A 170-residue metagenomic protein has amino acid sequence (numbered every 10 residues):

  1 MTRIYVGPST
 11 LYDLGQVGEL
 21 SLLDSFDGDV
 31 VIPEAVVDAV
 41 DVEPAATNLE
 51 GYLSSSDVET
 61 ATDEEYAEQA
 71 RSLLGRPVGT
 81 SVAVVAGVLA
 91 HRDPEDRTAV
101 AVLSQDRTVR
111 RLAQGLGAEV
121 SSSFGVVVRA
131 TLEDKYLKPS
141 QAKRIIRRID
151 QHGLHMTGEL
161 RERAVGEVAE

Functional and structural regions predicted by a protein language model:
M1-I4, L14-D29, A35-A39, E43-P44 (+6 more regions): Feature 3881 marks metal-assisted phosphotransfer/nuclease machinery and their flanking interaction elements
P8-S9: Metabolite-binding pocket within alpha/beta catalytic cores that recognizes anionic/polar moieties
A67-L74: Aromatic-anchored, charged helix-turn/loop surface patch used as a conserved interaction hotspot
L103-S104: Short beta-strand scaffold positions
